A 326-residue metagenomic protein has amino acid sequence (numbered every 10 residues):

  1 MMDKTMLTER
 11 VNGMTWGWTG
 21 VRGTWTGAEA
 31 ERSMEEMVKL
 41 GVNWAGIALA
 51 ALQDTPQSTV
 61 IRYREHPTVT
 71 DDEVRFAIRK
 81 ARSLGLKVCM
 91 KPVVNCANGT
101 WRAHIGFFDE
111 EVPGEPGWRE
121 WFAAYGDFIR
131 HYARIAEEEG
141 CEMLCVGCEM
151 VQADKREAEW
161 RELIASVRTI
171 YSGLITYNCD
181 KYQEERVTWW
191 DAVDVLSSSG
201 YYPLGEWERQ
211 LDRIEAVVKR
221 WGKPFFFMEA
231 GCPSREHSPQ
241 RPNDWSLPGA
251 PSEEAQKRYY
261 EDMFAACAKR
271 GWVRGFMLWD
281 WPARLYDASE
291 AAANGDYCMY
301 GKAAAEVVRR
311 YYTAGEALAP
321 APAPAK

Functional and structural regions predicted by a protein language model:
M2-M37: Boundary/entry segment of secreted carbohydrate-active catalytic domains
D3-T8, R258-Y259, R270-K326: Aromatic-rich peripheral "rim/lid" segments of glycoside hydrolase catalytic domains that contact and position glycan
K4-M6, V38, R75-K87, E137 (+2 more regions): Surface-exposed amphipathic alpha-helices with a cationic face
G17-T24, S58-D71, E111-A124, G147-D154 (+2 more regions): The substrate-binding groove and active-site-proximal loops of carbohydrate-active enzymes, especially glycoside
M37, A45, L144, L196 (+4 more regions): Conserved, mostly hydrophobic/aromatic
N43-T59, E73-A153, P282-R284: Substrate-binding cleft and catalytic face of glycoside hydrolase catalytic domains, especially the flexible beta-alpha
T70-D71, F76, S83-L84, K91 (+6 more regions): Glycoside hydrolase catalytic-domain groove-lining segments
C89-V94, N98, M143-K155, R161-E185 (+2 more regions): Aromatic-lined carbohydrate-recognition surfaces of secreted/lumenal glycan-active proteins
